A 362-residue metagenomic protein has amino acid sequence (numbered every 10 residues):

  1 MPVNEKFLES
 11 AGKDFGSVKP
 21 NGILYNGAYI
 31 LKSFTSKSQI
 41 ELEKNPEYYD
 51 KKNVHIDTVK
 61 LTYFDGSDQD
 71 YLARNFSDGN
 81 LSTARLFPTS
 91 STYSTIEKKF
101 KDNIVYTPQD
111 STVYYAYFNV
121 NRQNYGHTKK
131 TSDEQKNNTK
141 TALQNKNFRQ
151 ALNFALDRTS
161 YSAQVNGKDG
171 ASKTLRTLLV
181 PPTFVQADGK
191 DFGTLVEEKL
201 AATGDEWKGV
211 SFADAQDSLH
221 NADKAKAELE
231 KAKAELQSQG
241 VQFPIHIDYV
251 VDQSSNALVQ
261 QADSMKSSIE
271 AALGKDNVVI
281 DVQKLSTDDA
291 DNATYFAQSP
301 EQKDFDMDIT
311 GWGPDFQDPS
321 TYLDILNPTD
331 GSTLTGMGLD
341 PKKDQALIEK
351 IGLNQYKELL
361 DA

Functional and structural regions predicted by a protein language model:
M1-N26, N80: Exposed, low-complexity coil/turn segments of extracytoplasmic
P2-E5, N166-F192: Mature extracytoplasmic/periplasmic domains
P20, N45, L175-R176, P319: Glycine-rich, flexible loop/turn motifs
I30-V165, A187-A362: Extracytoplasmic/periplasmic ligand-capture domains
